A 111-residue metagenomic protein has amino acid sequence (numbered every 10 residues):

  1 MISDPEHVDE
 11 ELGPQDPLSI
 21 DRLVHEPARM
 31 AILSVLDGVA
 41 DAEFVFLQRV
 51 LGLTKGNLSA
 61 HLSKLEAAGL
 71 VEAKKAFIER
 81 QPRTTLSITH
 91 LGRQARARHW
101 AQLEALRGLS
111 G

Functional and structural regions predicted by a protein language model:
M1-D16, S34, H90-G111: Amphipathic alpha-helical dimerization/coiled-coil segments that flank or bridge DNA-binding/regulatory modules
D16-T54, A76-S87: N-terminal helix-turn-helix DNA-binding core of bacterial DNA-binding proteins
N57: Residues in the helix-turn-helix
L62-S63: Short, hydrophobic-biased segments on the C-terminal half of alpha helices that form "recognition helices"
G69: Glycine-centered, phosphate/nucleic-acid-interacting loop/turn motifs that mediate DNA/RNA or nucleotide
A73: Short beta-strand "wing" residues that participate in macromolecule-binding interfaces
